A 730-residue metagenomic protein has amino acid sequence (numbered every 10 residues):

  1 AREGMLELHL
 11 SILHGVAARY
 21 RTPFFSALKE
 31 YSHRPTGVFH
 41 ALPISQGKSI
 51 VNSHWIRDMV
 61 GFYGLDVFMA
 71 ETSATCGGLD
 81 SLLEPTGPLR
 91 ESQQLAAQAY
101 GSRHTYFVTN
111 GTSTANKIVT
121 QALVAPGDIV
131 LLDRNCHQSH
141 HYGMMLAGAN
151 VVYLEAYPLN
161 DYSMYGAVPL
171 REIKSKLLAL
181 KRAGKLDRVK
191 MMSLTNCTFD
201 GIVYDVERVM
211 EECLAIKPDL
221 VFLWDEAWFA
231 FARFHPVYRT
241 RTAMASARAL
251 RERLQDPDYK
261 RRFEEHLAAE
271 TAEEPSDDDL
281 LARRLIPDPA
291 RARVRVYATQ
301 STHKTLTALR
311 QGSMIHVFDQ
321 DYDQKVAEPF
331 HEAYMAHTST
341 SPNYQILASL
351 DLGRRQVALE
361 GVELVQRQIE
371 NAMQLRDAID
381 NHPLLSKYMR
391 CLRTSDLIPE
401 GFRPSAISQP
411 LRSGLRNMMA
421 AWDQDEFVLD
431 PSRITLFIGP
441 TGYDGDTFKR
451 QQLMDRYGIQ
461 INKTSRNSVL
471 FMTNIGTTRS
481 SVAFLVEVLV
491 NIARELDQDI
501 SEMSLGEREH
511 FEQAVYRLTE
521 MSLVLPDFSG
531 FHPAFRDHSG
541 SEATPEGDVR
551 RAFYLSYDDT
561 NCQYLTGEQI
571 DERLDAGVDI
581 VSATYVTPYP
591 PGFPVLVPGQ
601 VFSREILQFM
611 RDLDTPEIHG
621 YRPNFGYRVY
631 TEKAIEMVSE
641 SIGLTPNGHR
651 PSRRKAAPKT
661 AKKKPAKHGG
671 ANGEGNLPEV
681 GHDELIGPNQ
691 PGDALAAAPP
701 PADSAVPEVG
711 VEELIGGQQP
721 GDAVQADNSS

Functional and structural regions predicted by a protein language model:
A1-S81, R90, Q98, A243-E273 (+4 more regions): Non-catalytic terminal extensions of PLP-dependent enzymes
G78-L89, T105-T109, T195, F199 (+1 more regions): Short acidic-aromatic active-site loops that bind/stabilize oxyanions
A97-V119: Short loop-beta-helix segment that forms the pyridoxal 5′-phosphate
Y106, V152-L154, N462: General small-molecule cofactor/ligand-binding pocket signal
G111-T114, N160-D161, S193-L194, S468-L470 (+1 more regions): Short amphipathic alpha-helical segments embedded in low-complexity Lys/Glu-rich regions
A115-A125, I129-D380: Conserved PLP-enzyme active-site core in the AAT-like
H682, A698, A702, V711 (+1 more regions): Intrinsically disordered, low-complexity tandem-repeat regions
D683-E684, N689, D693, P707 (+3 more regions): Conserved positions within tandem-repeat grammars
